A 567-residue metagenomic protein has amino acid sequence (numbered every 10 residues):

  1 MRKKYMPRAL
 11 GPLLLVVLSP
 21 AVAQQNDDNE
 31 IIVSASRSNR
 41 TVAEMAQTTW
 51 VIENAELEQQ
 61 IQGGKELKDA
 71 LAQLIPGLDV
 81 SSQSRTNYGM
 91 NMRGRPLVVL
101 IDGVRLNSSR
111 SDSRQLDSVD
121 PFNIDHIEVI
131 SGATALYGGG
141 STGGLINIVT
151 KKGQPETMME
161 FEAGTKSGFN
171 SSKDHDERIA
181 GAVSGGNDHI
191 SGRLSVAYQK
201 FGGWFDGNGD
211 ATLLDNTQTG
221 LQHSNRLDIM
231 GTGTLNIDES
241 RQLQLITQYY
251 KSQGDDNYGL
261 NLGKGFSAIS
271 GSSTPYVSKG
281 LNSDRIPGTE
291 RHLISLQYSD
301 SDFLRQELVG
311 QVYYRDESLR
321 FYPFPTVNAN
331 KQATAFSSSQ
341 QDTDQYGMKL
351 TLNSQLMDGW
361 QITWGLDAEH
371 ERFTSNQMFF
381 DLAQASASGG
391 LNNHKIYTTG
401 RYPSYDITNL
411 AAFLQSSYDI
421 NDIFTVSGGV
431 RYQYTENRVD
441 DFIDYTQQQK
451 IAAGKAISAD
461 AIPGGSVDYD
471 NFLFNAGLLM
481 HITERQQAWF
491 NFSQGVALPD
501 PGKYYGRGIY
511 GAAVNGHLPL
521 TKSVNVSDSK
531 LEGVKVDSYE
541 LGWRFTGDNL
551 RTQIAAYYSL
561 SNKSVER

Functional and structural regions predicted by a protein language model:
D28-Q62: N-terminal periplasmic "start-of-domain" segments of outer-membrane beta-barrel proteins
S34, K68-R105, D125: Extracytoplasmic beta-strand/coil segments of soluble accessory domains associated with Gram-negative outer-membrane
V104-S131, G181, G231: Short acidic/polar hinge/loop motifs at secondary-structure boundaries that mediate gating or recognition
V119-E162: A beta-strand signature from Gram-negative outer-membrane beta-barrel systems, especially the internal plug domain
S172-F201, D210-N257, T289-D302, L356-M357 (+3 more regions): Transmembrane beta-barrel wall of Gram-negative outer-membrane proteins
G220-Q222, S240-S295, E317-P323, V327 (+1 more regions): Flexible loop and strand-edge segments within Gram-negative outer membrane beta-barrel domains
Q297-S301, R305-P325, H481, Q487-S493 (+2 more regions): Membrane-embedded beta-barrel scaffold of Gram-negative outer-membrane proteins
T363-T483, A513, P519: Signature of Gram-negative outer-membrane beta-barrel scaffolds
